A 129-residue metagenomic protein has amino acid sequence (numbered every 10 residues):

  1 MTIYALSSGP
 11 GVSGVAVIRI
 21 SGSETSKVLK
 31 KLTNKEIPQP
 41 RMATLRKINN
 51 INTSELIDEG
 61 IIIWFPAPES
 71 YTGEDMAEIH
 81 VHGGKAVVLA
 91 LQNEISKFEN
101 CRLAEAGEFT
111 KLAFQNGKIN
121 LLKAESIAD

Functional and structural regions predicted by a protein language model:
M1-D129: A glycine-rich (often HGG/GG-containing) alpha/beta subdomain
